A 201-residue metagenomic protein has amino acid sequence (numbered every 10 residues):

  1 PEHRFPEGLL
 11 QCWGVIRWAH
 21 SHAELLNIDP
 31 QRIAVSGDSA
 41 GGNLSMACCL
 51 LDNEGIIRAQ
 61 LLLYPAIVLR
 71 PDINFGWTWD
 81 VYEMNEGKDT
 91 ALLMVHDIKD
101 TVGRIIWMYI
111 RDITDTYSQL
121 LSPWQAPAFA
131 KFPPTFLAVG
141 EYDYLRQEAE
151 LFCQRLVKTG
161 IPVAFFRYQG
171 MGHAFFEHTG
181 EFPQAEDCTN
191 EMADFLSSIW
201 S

Functional and structural regions predicted by a protein language model:
P1-S201: Alpha/beta-hydrolase superfamily serine-hydrolase fold, recognizing
